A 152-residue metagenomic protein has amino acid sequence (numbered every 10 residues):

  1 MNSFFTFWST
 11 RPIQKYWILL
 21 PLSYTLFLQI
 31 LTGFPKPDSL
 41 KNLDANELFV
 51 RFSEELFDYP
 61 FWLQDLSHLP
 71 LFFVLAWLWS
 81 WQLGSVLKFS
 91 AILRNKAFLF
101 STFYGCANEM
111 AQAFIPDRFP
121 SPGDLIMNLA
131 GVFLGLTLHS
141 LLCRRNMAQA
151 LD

Functional and structural regions predicted by a protein language model:
M1-P116, P120-G123, L129, F133-D152: Bulky hydrophobic segments
